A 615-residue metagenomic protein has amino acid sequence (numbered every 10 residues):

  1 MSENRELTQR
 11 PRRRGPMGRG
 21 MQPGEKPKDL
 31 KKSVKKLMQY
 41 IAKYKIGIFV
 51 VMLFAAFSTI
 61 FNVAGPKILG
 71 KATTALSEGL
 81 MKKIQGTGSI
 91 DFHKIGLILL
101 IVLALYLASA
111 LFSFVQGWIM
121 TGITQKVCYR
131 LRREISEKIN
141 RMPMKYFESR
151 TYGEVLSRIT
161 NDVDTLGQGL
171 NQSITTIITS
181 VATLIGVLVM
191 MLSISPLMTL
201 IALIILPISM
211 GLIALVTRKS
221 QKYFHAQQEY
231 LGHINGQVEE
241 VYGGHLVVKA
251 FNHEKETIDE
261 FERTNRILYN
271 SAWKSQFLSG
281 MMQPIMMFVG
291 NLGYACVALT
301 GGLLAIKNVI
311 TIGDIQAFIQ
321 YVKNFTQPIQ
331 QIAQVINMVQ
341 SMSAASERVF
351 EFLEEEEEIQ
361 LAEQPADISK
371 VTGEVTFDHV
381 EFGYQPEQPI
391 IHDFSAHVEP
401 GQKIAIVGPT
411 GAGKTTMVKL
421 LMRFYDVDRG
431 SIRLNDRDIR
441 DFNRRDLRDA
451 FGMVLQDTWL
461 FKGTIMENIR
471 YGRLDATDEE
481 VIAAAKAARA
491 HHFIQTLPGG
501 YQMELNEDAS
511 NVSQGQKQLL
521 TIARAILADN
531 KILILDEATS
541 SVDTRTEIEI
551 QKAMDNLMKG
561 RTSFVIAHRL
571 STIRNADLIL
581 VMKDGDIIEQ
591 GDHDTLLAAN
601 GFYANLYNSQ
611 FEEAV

Functional and structural regions predicted by a protein language model:
P16-G18, K35-M38, I46-K71, I98 (+6 more regions): Alpha-helical segments in transporter systems
P23-L30, L53-F54, F61-S77, M81 (+13 more regions): Juxtamembrane helix-loop junctions of ABC transporter transmembrane domains
L30-K45, V155: A short amphipathic helical element positioned immediately N-terminal to and/or at the very start of a transmembrane
K43, G47-I60, K71, Q172-A226 (+2 more regions): Transmembrane helices of ABC transporter permease
I48-F112, S193-L197, N308-I312: Transmembrane helix-loop-helix hairpins at lipid-water interfaces of multipass membrane proteins, especially the type-1
M144-K145, V163-L170, I174, A182 (+7 more regions): An intracellular "coupling" helix at the cytosolic face of ABC transporter transmembrane type-1 domains
M190-I204, K274-E347, F352-L353: Helix-loop-helix
E354, L361-A362, I368-V615: ABC-type nucleotide-binding domain
